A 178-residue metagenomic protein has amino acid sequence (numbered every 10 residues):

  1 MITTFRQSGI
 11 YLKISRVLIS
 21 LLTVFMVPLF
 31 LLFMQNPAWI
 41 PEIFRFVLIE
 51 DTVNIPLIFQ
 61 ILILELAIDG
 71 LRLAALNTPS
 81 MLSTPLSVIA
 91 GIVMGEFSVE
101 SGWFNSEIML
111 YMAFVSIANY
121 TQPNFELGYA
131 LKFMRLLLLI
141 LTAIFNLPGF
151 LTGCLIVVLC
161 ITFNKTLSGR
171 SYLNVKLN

Functional and structural regions predicted by a protein language model:
M1-L57, L127, G169-N178: Cytosolic regulatory modules rich in charged/polar residues
G9-L18, E100-G102, F145-L151: Low-complexity, flexible helical/coil segments
I19-M34, D51-F125, L131, L138-T142: Transmembrane alpha-helix detector for multi-pass membrane proteins
S106-I108, M112-N178: Hydrophobic alpha-helical transmembrane segments of membrane transport and translocation systems, primarily multi-pass
